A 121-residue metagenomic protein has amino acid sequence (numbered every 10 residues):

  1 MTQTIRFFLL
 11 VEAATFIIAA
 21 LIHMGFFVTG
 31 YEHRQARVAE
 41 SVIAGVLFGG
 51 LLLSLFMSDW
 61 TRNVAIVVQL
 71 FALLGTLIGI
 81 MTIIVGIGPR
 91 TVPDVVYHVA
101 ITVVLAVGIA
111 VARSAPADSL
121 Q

Functional and structural regions predicted by a protein language model:
M1-Q121: Topology signature of small-to-medium multi-pass alpha-helical membrane proteins
